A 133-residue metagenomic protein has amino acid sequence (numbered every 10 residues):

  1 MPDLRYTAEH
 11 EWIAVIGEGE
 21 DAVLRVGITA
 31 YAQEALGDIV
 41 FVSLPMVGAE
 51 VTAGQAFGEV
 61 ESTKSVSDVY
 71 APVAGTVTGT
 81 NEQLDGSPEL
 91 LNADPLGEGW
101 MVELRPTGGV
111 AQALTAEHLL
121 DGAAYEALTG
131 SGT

Functional and structural regions predicted by a protein language model:
M1-A53, E89, A93, E98-T133: Acidic, low-complexity mobile loops and tails
R5, S43, E59-E61, V66-A71: Small beta-strand-rich domains/subdomains or short beta-sheet motifs embedded in larger alpha/beta proteins
I13-I16, T63, T80: Residue-level recognition of beta-strand microenvironments
M46-V60, V77-G79: Short, well-structured beta-strand-loop connectors
A56-G58, T63-S65, Q83-L84, G108: Short, charged beta-turn/beta-strand-edge "cap" motif at the junction between a beta-strand and an adjacent loop
S65-G99: Mid-chain, well-packed structural core segment of small domains
